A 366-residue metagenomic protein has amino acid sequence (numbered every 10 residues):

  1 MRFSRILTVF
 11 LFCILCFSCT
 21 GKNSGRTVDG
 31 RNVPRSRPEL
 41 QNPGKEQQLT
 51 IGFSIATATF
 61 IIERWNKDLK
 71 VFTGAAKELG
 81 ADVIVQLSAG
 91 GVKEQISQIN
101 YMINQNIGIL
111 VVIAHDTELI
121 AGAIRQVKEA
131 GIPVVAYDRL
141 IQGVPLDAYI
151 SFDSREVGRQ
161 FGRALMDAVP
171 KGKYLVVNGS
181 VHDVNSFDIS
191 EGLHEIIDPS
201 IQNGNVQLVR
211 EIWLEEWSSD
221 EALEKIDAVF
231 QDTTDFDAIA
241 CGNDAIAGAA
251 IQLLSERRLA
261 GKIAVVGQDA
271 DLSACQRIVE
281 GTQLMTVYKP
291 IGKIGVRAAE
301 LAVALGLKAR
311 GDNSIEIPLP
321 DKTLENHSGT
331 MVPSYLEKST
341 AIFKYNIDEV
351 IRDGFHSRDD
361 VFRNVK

Functional and structural regions predicted by a protein language model:
M1-L7: Bacterial N-terminal signal peptides that target proteins for export
L15-S18: C-terminal motif of bacterial Sec signal peptides marking the signal peptidase cleavage site
T20, G25-L49, V184-N185, I196-S200 (+2 more regions): Hinge/cleft segment of the Venus flytrap/periplasmic-binding protein
P34-R35, D237-C241, I251-L324, M331 (+2 more regions): Exported/periplasmic ABC-transporter solute-binding proteins
S54-K70, V85-E94, D116, R139 (+6 more regions): Hinge/beta->alpha junction and helix N-cap segments in small-molecule ligand-binding domains
T57, L69-F72, V83, Q160-N203 (+3 more regions): An alpha-beta-alpha
V111-K128, L193, E215-R277: Hydrophobic alpha-helical
T117-E156, M166-D167, K173-G179, D271-R277 (+1 more regions): Flexible loop/hinge segments that line or gate small-molecule binding clefts
